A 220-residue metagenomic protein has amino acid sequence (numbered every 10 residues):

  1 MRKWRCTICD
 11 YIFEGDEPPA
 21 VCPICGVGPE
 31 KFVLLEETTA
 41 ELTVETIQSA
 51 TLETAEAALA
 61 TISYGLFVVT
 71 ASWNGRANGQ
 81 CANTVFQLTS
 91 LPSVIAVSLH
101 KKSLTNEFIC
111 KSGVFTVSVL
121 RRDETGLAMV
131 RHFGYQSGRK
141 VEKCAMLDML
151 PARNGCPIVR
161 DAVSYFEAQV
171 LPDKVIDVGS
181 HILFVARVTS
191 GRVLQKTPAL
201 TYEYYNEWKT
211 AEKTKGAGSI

Functional and structural regions predicted by a protein language model:
M1-D10: Short Cys/His-rich Zn2+-coordinating modules
K3, P18-P19: Residues immediately within or flanking Cys/His clusters that coordinate Zn2+ in small zinc-binding modules
I8, E14, A20-I220: Basic, polyanion-binding surface patches
